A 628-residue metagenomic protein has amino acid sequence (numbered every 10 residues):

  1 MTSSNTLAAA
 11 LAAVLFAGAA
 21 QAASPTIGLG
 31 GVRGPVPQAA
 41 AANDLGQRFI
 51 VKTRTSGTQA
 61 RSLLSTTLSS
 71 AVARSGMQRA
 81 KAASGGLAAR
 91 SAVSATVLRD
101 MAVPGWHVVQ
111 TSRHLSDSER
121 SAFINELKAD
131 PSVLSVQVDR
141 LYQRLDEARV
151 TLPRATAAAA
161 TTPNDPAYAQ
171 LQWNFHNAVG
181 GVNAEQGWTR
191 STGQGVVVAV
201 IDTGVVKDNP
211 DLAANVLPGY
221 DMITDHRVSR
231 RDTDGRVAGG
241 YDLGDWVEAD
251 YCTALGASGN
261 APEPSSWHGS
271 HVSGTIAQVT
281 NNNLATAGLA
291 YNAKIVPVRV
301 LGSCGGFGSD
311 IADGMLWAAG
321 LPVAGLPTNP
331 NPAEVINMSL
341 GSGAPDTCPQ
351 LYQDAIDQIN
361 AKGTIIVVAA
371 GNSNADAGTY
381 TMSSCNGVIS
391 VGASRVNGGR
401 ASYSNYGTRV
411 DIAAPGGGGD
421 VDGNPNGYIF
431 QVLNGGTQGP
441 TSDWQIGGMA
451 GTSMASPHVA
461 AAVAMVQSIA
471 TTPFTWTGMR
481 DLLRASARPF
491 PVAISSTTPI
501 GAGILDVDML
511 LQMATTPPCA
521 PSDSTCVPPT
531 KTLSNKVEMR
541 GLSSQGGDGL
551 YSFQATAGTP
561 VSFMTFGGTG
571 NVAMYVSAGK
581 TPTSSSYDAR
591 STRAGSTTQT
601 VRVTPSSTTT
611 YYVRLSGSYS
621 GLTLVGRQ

Functional and structural regions predicted by a protein language model:
A22-D165: Primarily auto-inhibitory N-terminal propeptides
P25-L29, D100-W106, K128-V197, V205 (+2 more regions): Protease zymogen maturation seam
D165-P166, Q512-T559, S585, A589-T592 (+1 more regions): Non-catalytic extracellular/lumenal accessory regions of secreted precursors
A178, N183-D208, G219-A285, V298-G308 (+2 more regions): Active-site-proximal loop motif in hydrolases
Q186-G193, D211, P264-S266, G274 (+7 more regions): Mature extracellular/periplasmic domains of secretome proteins
S273-A277, L289, V296-C304, E334-I336 (+3 more regions): Hydrolase catalytic cores
G325-L340, D346-Q350, A355, K362 (+3 more regions): C-terminal subdomain of the subtilisin-like protease fold in secreted/lumenal serine endopeptidases
G541-S586, P605-T609, L615-Y619, Q628: Acidic, Ser/Thr/Pro-rich low-complexity intrinsically disordered segments
